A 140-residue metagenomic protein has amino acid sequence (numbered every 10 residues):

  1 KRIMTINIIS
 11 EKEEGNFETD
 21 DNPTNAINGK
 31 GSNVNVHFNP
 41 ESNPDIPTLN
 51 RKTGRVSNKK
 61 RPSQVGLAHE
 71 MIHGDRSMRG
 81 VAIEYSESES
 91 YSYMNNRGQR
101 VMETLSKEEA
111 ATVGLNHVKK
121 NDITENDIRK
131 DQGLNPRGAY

Functional and structural regions predicted by a protein language model:
K1, M71, D75, N116-K120: Hydrophobic, Leu/Ile/Phe/Ala-enriched alpha-helical segments that form helix-helix packing faces
K1-N43: Auxiliary, metal-adjacent structural segments of Zn-dependent hydrolase domains
K12, T24, G29, T53-G54 (+3 more regions): Intrinsic-disorder/low-complexity loop/linker signature
E13, S42-D45, H73-G74, V81-A82: Solvent-exposed loop/turn segments at secondary-structure junctions within structured extracellular/periplasmic domains
E41-G66: Short pre-active-site segment immediately N-terminal to the catalytic Zn-binding motif
R61, M78-Y140: Active-site or metal-binding loop neighborhoods of secreted/extracellular toxin and effector enzymes
P62-M78: Active-site recognition of the HExxH zinc-binding catalytic motif
